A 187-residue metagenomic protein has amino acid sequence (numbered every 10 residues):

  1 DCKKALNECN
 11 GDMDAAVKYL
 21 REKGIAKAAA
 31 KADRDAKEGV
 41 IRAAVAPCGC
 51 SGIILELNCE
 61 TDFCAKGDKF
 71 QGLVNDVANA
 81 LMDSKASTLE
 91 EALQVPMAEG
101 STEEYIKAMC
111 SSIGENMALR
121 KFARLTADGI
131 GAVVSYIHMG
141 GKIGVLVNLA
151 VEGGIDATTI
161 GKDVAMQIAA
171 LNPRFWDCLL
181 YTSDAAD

Functional and structural regions predicted by a protein language model:
D1-S183: N-terminal assembly/interaction segments in proteins that build large macromolecular machines
